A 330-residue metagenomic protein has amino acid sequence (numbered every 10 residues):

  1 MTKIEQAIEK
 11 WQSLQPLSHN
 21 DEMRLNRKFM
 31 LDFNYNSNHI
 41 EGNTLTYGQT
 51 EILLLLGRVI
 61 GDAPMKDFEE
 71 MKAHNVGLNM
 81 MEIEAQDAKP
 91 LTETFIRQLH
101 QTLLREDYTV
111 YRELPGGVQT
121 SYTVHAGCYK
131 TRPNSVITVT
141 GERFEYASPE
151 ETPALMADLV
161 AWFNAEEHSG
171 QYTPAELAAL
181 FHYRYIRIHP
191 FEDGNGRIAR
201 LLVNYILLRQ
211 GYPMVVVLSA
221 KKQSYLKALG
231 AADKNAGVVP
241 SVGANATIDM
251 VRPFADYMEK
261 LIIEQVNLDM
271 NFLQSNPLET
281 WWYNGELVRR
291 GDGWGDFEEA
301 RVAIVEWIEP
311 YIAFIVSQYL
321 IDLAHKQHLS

Functional and structural regions predicted by a protein language model:
M1-D193, R197-S330: FIC/Doc superfamily catalytic core
